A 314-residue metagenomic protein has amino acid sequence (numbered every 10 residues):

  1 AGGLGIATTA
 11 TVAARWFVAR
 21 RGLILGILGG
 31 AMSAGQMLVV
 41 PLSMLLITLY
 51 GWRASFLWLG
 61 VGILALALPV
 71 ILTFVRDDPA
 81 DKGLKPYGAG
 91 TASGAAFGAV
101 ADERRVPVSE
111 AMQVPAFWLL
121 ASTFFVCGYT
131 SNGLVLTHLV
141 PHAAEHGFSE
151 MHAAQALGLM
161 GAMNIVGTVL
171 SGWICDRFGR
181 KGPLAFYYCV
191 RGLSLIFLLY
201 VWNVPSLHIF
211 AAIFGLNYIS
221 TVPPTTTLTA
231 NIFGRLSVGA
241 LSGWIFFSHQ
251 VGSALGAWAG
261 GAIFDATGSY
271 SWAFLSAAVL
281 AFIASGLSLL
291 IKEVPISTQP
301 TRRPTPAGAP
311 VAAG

Functional and structural regions predicted by a protein language model:
A1-G30, G234: Cytoplasmic helix-loop-helix junction between adjacent transmembrane helices in 12-TM secondary transporters
I27, Q36, I232-S269, A277: A late C-terminal transmembrane helix in Major Facilitator Superfamily
L28, M32-D81: Helix-loop-helix hairpin linking two adjacent transmembrane segments in secondary transporters
V61-A96, A284-K292: C-terminal membrane-cytosol helix-exit motif in multi-pass small-molecule transporters
S109-W173, G256: Extracytoplasmic gate region of multi-pass secondary transporters
T168-G179, F264-D265: Helix-to-loop junctions at the C-terminal end of transmembrane segments in multipass secondary transporters
R177-Y188: Cytoplasmic membrane-interface "Motif A"-like loop-to-helix N-cap segments of 12-TM Major Facilitator Superfamily
V190-W202: C-terminal ends and interior cores of transmembrane alpha-helices in multi-pass membrane transporters/permeases
